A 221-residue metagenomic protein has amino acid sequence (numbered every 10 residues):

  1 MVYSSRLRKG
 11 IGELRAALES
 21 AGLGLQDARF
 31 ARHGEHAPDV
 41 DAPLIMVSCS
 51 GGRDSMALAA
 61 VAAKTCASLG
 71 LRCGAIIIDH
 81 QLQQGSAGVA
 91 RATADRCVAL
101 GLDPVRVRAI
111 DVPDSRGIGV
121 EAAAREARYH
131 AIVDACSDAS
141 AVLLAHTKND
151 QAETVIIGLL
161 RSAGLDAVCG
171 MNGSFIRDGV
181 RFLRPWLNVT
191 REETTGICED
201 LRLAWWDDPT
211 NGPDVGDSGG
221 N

Functional and structural regions predicted by a protein language model:
M1-N221: Core alpha/beta nucleotide-donor-binding catalytic domains of modification enzymes
